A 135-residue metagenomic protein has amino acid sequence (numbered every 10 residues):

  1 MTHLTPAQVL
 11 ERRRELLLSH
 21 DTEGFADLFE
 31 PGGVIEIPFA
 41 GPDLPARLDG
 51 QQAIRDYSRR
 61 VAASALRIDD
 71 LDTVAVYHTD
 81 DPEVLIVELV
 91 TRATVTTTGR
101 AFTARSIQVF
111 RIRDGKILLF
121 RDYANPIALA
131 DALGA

Functional and structural regions predicted by a protein language model:
M1-P31, G134-A135: Short, low-complexity N-terminal intrinsically disordered segments enriched in polar/charged residues
M1-T5, R59-A135: A beta-strand edge to alpha-helix "cap/lid" segment located at domain peripheries
Q8, G24, Q52-A53, A128: An acidic, carboxylate-rich microenvironment
V9, D21, Y57-S58, S106: Hydrophobic alpha-helical segments typical of transmembrane helices and their membrane-interface/capping positions
V9-L18, L44-L48, A63-R67, L85-V90: Short, mixed-charge, low-aromatic patches
R13, F25-A26, G33, G50 (+4 more regions): Hydrophobic pocket/interface hotspot
R14-F25, G50-Q51, D69-T73, V90-V95: Phosphate-binding glycine-rich loops and adjacent basic patches that engage nucleotide phosphates, nucleic-acid
D27-D80: A solvent-exposed, acidic/Ser-Thr-rich amphipathic alpha-helical stretch
